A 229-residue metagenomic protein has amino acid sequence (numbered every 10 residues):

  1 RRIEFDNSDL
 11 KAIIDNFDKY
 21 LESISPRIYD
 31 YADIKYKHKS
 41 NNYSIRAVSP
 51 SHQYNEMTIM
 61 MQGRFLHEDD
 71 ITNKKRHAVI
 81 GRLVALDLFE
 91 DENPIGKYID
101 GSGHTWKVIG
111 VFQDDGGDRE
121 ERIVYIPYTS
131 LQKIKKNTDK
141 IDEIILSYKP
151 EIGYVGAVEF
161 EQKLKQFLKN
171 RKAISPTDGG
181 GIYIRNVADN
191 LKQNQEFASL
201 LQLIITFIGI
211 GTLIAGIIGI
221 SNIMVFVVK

Functional and structural regions predicted by a protein language model:
R1-S44, S51, D87, Q132-K133 (+4 more regions): Hydrophobic, regular-secondary-structure patches
D33, G96-D100, Y183: Residue-level detector of beta-strand face positions
S51-F65, R76-P176: Mid-to-C-terminal secondary-structure elements that act as membrane-proximal/extracytoplasmic interface segments
H67-D69: Non-transmembrane, solvent-exposed regions of membrane trafficking/translocation machinery
V158-E159, S175-G209: Peri-transmembrane interface segments
G209, I218-K229: Intracellular coupling helices
